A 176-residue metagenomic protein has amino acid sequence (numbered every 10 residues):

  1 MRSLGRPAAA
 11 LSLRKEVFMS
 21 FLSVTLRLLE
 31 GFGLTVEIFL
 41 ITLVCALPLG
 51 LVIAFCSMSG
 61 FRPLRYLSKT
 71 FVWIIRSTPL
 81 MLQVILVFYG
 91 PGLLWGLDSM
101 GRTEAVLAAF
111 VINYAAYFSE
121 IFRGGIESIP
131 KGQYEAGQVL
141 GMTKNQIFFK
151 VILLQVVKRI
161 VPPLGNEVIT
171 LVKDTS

Functional and structural regions predicted by a protein language model:
M1-F18: Short, Lys/Arg-enriched N-terminal segments with co-localized hydrophobic residues within the first ~10-30 amino acids
L13-S176: Transmembrane alpha-helices and adjacent helix-loop boundaries
